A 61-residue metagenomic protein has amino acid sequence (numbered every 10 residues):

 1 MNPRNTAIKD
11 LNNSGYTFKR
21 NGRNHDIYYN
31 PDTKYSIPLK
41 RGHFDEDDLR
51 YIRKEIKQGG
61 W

Functional and structural regions predicted by a protein language model:
M1-K9, R41-W61: C-terminal basic regulatory modules in eukaryotic proteins
G15-N21: Short secondary-structure junctions
N21-R23, G42-H43: A subset of signal/propeptide-processing and intrinsically disordered low-complexity segments in secreted/extracellular
Y29-T33: Active-site beta-strand termini and strand-to-loop segments that position acidic
K34-Y35, F44: Short, charged/polar surface micro-motifs in flexible loops or helix N-caps
P38: Short Lys/Arg-enriched helix C-cap and helix-to-coil transition segments that create basic nucleic-acid-contact patches
